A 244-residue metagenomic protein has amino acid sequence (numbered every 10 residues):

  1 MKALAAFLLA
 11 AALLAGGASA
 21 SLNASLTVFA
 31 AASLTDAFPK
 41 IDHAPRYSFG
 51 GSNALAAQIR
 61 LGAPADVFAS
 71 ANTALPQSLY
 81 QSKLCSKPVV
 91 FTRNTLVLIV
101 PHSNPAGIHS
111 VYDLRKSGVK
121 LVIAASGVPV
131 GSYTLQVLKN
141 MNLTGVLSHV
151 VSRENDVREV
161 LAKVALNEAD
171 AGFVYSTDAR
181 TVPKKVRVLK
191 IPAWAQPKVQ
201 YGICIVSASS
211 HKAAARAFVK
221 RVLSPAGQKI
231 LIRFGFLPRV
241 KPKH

Functional and structural regions predicted by a protein language model:
M1-K2: N-terminal hydrophobic targeting signals that begin at the initiator methionine
A5-G16: Bacterial N-terminal signal peptides
G16-S48, S52-P64, F68-K83, K87-H244: Exported/periplasmic ABC-transporter solute-binding proteins
